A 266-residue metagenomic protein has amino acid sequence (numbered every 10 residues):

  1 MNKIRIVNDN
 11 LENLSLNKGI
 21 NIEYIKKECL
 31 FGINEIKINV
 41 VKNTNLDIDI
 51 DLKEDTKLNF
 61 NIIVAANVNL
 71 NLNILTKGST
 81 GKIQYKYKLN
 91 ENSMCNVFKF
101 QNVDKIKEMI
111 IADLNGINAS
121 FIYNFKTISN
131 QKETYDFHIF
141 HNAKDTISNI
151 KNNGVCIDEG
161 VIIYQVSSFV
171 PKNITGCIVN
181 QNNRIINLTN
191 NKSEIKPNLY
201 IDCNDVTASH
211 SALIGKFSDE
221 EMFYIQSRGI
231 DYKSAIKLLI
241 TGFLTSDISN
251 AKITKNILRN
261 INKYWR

Functional and structural regions predicted by a protein language model:
M1-N17: Short, Gly/Pro- and small/polar-rich lid/capping loops
S15-F223, S227-I230, L244-T245, K252-N260 (+1 more regions): Conserved beta-strand/loop scaffold segments within soluble protein domains that form the structured core and edges
L238-L239: Short alpha-helical scaffolding segments that buttress acidic/His motifs in well-ordered protein cores
